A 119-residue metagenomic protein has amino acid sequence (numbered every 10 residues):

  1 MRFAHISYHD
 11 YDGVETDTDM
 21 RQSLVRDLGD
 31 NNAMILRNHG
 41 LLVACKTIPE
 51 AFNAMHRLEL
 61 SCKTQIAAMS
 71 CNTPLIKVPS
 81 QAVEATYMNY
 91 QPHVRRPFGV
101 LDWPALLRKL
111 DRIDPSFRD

Functional and structural regions predicted by a protein language model:
M1-D119: Glycine-rich flexible loops
